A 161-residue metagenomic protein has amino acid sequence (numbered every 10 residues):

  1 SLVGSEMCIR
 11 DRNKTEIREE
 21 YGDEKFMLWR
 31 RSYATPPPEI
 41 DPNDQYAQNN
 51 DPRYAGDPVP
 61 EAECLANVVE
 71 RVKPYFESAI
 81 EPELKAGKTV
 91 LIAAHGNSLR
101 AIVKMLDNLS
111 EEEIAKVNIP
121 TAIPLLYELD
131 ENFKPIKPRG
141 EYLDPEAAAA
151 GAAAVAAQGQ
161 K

Functional and structural regions predicted by a protein language model:
S1, Y21-P37, D41-Y54, L106-S110 (+1 more regions): Conserved histidine-centered catalytic loops in small-molecule metabolism enzymes
L2, P60, I119-T121: A generic fold-level signal
L2-I9: Short, small-residue-biased leader/transition segments that mark boundaries at the very start of proteins
R10-R18, N132: Short, surface-exposed amphipathic charged segments that create phosphate/polyanion-binding patches used for binding
R12, E20-E24, N67: Generic recognition of short, well-ordered alpha-helical interface segments
A34, R53-V69: Surface-exposed cleft-lining segments at the edges of enzyme active sites
A66-P135: Active-site-adjacent alpha-helix immediately C-terminal to a catalytic or transition-state-stabilizing loop
